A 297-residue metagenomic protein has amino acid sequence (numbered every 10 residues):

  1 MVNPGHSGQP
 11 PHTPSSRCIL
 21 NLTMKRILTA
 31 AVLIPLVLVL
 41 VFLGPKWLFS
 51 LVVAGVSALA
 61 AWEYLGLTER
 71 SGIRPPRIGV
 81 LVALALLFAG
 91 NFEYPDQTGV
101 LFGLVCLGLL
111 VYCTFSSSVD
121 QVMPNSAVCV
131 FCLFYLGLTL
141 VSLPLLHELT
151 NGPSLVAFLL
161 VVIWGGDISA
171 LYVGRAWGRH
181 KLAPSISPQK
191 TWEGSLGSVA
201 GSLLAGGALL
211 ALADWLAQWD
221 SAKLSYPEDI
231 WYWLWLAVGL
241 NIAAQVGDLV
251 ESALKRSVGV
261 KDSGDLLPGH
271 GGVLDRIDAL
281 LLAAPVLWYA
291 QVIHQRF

Functional and structural regions predicted by a protein language model:
V2, T13, R17-V238: Membrane-embedded alpha-helical bundles of polytopic integral membrane proteins
P10: Cationic, low-complexity basic patches in intrinsically disordered or flexible, solvent-exposed regions
A31-V32, G264, L281-L282: Hydrophobic alpha-helical transmembrane segments of integral membrane proteins, especially lipid-exposed positions
R256-A279: Interfacial loop-to-transmembrane junctions
A283-A284, I293: C-terminal-most transmembrane helix of multi-pass membrane proteins
A290-F297: Juxtamembrane boundary at the C-terminal end of a transmembrane helix
